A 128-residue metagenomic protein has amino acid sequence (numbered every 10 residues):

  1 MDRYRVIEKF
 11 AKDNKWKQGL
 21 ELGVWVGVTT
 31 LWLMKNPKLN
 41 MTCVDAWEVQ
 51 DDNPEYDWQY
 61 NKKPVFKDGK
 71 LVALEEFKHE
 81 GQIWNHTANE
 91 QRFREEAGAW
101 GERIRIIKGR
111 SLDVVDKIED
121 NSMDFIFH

Functional and structural regions predicted by a protein language model:
D2-H128: S-adenosylmethionine/decaboxylated-SAM
